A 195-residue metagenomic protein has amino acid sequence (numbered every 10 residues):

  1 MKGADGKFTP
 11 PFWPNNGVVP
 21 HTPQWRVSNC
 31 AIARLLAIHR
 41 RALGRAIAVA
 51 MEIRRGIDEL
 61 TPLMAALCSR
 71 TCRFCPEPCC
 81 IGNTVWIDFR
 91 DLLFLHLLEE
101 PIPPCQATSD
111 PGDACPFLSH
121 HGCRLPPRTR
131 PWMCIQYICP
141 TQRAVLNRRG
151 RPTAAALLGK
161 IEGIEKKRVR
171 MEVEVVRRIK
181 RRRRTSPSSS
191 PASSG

Functional and structural regions predicted by a protein language model:
M1-S194: Short loop/turn segments that flank or connect secondary-structure elements
